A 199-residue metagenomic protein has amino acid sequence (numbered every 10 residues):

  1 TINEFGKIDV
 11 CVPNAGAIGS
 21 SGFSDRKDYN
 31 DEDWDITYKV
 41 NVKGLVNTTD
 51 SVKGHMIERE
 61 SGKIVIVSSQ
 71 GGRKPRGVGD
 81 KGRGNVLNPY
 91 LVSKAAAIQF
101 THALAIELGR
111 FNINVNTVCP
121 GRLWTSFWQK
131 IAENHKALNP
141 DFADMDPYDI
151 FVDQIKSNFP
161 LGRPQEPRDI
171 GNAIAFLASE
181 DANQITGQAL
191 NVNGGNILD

Functional and structural regions predicted by a protein language model:
V12, G109, N114, I185-G187: Short, small/polar-rich loop/turn modules that mediate ligand/substrate recognition or access, typified
I18, F23, K74, I174-A175 (+1 more regions): Short C-terminal tail/terminal secondary-structure segment of NAD(P)H-dependent dehydrogenase/reductase domains
G22-R26, N30-D35, V86, I155: Substrate-binding pocket helix/loop in short-chain dehydrogenase/reductase
T49, S93, T101: Active-site helix of classical SDR
G54, I106-E107, N183: Alpha-helical segment proximal to the catalytic Tyr-Lys
S69: Residue(s) in the substrate-gating loop at a strand-loop-helix junction that position the organic substrate next
D144-Y148, F159-I170, D181: A conserved structural motif in NAD(P)-dependent oxidoreductases
